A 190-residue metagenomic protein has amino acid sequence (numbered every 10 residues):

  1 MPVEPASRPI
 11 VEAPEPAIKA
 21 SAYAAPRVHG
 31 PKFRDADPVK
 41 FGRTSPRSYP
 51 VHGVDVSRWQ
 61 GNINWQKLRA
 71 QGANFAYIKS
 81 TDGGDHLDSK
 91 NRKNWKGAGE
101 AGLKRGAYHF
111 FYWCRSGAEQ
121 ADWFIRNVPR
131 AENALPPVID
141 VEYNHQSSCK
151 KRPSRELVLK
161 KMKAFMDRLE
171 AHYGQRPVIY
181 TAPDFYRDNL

Functional and structural regions predicted by a protein language model:
M1-F75, K79-T81: Boundary/entry segment of secreted carbohydrate-active catalytic domains
P38-K40, P46-Q66, I78-A164, E170-H172: Substrate-binding cleft of extracellular glycoside hydrolase catalytic domains
K67, N189-L190: Solvent-exposed, flexible loop/coil residues
N74, K104, R176: Residue-level detector of anion-binding/catalytic polar loops
H145-S148, F185-N189: Short, solvent-exposed loop/turn segments at secondary-structure junctions
E170-R187: Aromatic-lined carbohydrate-recognition surfaces of secreted/lumenal glycan-active proteins
